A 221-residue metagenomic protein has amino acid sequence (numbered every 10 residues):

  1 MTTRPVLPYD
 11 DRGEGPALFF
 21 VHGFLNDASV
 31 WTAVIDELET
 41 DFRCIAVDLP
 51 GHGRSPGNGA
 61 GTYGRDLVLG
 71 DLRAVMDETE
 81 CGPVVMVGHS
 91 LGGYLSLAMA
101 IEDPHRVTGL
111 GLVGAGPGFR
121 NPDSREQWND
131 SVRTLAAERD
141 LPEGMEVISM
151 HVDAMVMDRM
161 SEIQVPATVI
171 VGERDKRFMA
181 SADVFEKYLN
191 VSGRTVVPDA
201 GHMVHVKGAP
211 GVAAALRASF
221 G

Functional and structural regions predicted by a protein language model:
L7-R12, D36, I45-V85, A214: Active-site loop/oxyanion-hole signature of alpha/beta-hydrolase fold enzymes
G15, G23-N26, S90: Active-site glycine-rich loops that stabilize anionic/oxyanionic intermediates across multiple enzyme folds
G23-A33, C44: Serine-hydrolase catalytic-loop signature spanning alpha/beta hydrolases and amidase-signature enzymes
Y94-E102, V107-A136: Flexible "cap/lid" loop of the alpha/beta hydrolase fold
R133-D158, E173-R174, S192: Hydrophobic, aromatic-rich cap/lid helix
I163, V169-V171: Short beta-strand/loop motif that positions the catalytic acidic residue of the alpha/beta-hydrolase fold
K176-S181: Conserved alpha/beta-hydrolase "acid-adjacent" motif
A200-A209: Catalytic histidine-centered segment of alpha/beta-hydrolase-like enzymes
